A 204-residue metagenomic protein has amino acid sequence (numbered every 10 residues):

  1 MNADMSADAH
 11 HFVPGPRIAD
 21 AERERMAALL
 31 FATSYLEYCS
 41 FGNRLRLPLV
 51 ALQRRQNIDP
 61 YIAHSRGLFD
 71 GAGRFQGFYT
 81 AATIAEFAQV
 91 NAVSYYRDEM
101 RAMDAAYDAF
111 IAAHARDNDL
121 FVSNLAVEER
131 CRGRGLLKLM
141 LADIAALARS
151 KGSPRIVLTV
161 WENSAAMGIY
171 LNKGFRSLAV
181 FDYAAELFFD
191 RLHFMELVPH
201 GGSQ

Functional and structural regions predicted by a protein language model:
M1-E24, A32-E37, H200-Q204: Conserved N-terminal entry element of GNAT/NAT acetyltransferase domains
S34-R54, Q89, S94-Y96: Conserved GNAT-fold acetyl-CoA-binding loop/helix
N43-F75, T80: Active-site rim helix/loop that mediates acceptor-substrate recognition in acyltransferases
T80-N124, A185-F188: Conserved acyl-donor/pantetheine-binding loop and adjacent beta-alpha core of acyl/acetyltransferases and related
N118-L120, A148-W161: Conserved GNAT acetyl-CoA-binding A-motif
E128-R130, R134, E162: Active-site acidic-Proline motif in GNAT/NAT acetyltransferases
G133-A146, N172: Conserved acetyl-CoA-binding loop-helix of GNAT-fold acetyltransferases
P154, V160-M167, K173, V180-Q204: C-terminal "cap" of GNAT-fold acetyltransferases
